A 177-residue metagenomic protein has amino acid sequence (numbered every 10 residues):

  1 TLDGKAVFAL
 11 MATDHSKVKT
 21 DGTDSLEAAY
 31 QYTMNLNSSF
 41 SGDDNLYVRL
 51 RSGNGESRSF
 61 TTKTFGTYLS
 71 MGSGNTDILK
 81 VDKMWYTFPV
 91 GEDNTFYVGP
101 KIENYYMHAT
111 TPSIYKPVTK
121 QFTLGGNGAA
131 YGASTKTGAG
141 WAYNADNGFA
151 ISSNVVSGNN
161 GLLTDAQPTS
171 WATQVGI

Functional and structural regions predicted by a protein language model:
T1-F96, P100-K101, K116, K120-N160 (+1 more regions): Beta-barrel outer-membrane channel/assembly domains of diderm bacteria
